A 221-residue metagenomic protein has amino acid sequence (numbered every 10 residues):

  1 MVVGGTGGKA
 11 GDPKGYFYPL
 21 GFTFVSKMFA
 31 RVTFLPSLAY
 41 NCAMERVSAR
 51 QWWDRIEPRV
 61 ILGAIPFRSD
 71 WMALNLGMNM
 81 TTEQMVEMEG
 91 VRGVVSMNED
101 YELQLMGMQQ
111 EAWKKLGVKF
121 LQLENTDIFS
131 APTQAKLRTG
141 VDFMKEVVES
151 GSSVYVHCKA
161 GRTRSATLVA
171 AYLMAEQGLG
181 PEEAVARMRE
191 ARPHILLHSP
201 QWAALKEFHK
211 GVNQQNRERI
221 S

Functional and structural regions predicted by a protein language model:
M1-P58, K210-S221: Non-catalytic regulatory/accessory regions that flank a structured catalytic core
A43-V156, A171-N216: Cysteine-based protein phosphatase catalytic domain of the PTP/DSP
G161: Conserved G/P- and acidic residue-centered "switch" motifs that form tight phosphate/ATP-binding loops in soluble
R164, L168-Y172: Hydrolases whose catalytic domains are alpha/beta-hydrolase-1, hotdog thioesterase, or metallo-beta-lactamase-like
